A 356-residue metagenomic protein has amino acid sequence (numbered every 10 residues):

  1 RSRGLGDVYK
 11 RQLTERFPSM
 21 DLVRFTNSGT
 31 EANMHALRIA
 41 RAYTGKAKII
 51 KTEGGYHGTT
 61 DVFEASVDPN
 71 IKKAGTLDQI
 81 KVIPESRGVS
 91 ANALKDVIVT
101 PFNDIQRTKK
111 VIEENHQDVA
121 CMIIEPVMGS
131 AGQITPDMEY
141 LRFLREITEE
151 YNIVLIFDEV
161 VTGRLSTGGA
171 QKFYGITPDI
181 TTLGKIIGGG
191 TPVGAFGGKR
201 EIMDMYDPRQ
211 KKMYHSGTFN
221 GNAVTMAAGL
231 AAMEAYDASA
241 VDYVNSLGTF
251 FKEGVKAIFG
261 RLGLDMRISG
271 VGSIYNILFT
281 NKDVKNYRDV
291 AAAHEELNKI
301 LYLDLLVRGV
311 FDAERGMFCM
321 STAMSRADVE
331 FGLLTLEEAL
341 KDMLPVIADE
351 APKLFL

Functional and structural regions predicted by a protein language model:
R1-Y9: Single conserved hydrophobic/aromatic residue that forms the stacking wall/gate of nucleotide- or nucleobase-binding
D7, P192, K211-A235: PLP-dependent aminotransferase class I/II
R11-A120: PLP-dependent aspartate aminotransferase-fold enzymes
D118, I134-S166: Catalytic PLP-binding core of fold-type I/II PLP enzymes
I176-Y206, G221-M226: Active-site PLP attachment segment
V224-Y243, N281-K285, A323-A327: Amphipathic alpha-helix from the class-I
Y236-S239, S246, D304-L356: PLP-dependent enzyme catalytic core of the Aspartate aminotransferase-like
T249-E253, L262-L301: Conserved PLP-binding catalytic core of the aspartate aminotransferase-like
